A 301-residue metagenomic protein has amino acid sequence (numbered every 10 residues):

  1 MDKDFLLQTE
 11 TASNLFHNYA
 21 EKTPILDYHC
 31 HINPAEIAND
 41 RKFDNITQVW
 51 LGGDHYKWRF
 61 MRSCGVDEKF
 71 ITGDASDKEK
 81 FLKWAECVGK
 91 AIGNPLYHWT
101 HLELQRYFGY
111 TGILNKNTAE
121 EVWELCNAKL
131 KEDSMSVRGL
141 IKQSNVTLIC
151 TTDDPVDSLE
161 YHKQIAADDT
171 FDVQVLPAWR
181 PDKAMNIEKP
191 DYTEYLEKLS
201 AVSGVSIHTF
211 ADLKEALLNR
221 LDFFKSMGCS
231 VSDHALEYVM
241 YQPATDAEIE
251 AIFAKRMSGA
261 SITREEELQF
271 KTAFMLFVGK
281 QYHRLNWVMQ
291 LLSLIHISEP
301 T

Functional and structural regions predicted by a protein language model:
M1-L285: Metal-cofactor-binding active-site regions of metalloenzymes
L292-T301: Residue-level detector of conserved catalytic or cofactor/ligand-binding positions in enzyme active sites
